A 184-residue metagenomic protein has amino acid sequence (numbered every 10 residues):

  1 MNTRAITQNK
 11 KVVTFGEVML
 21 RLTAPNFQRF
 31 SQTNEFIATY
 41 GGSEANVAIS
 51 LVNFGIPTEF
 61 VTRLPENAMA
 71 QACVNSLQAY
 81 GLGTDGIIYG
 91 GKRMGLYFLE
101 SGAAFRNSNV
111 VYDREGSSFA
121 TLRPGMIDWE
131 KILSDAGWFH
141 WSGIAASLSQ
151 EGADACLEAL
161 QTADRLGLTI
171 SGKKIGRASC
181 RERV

Functional and structural regions predicted by a protein language model:
M1-V13, Q78, T84, A103-R183: Ribokinase/PfkB-type carbohydrate-kinase core domain
N2-G83, F105, L122-R123: Glycine-rich phosphate/adenosyl-contacting loop at the front of the ribokinase-like
E44, G91-Y97, S118-L122: Short phosphate-binding loop-to-helix
I49, L96-E100: Short beta-strand scaffold segments in enzyme catalytic cores
P57-T58, R93-G95, N109: A common structural microfeature
L64-P65, D85-M94: Beta-strand->loop->alpha-helix junctions that form or flank phosphate-binding loops in nucleotide-handling enzymes
A68-A70, M94-L96, R181: Short secondary-structure boundary/hinge segments and terminal tails
